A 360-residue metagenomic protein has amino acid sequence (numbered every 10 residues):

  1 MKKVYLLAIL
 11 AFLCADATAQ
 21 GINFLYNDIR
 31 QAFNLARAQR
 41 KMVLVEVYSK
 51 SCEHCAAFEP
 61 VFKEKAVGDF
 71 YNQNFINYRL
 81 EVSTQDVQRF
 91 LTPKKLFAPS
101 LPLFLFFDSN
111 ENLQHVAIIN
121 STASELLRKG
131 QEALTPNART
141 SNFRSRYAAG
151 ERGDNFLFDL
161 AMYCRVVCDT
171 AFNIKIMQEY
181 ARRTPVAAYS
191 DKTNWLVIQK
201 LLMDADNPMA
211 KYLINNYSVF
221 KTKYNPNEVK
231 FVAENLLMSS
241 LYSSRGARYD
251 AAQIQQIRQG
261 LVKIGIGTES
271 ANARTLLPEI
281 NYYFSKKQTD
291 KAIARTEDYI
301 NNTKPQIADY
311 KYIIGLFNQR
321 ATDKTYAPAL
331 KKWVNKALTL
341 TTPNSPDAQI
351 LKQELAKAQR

Functional and structural regions predicted by a protein language model:
M1-N23: Bacterial Sec-dependent N-terminal signal peptides
I22-N27, V47, E64-Q88: Thiol-based oxidoreductase modules, predominantly thioredoxin-like and allied folds used for disulfide exchange
F24-V43: A short beta-strand-turn-helix
Q39-C52, G315: Short active-site neighborhood of thiol/selenol oxidoreductases, capturing the structured segment around
Q39-V43, Q73-Y78, L101, S109-N112: Loop/turn elements at helix/coil->beta-strand transitions in domains of secreted/extracellular proteins
S49-F62: Conserved redox-active cysteine motifs that mediate thiol-disulfide chemistry, especially di-cysteine Cys-X(1-2)-Cys
K63, A98-N142: Non-catalytic, surface beta->alpha helical segment in thiol-disulfide oxidoreductase systems
A148-R360: Oxidative protein folding and maturation machinery
